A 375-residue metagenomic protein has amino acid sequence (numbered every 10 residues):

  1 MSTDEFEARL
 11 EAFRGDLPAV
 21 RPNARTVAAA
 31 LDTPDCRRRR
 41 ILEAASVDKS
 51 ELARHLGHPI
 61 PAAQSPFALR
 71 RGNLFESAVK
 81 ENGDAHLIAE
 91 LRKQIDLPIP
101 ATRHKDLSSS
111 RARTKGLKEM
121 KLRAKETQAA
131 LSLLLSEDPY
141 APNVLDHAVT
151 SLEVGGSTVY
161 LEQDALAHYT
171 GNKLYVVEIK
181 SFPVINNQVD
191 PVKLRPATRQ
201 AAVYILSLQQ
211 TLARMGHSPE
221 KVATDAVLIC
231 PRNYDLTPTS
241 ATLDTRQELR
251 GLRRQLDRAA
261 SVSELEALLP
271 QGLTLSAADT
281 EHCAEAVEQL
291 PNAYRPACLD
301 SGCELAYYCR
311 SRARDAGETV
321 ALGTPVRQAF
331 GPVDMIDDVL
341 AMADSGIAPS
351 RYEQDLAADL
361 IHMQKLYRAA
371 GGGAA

Functional and structural regions predicted by a protein language model:
M1-H168, K173: Metal-dependent nuclease catalytic cores that hydrolyze phosphodiester bonds in DNA/RNA, characterized by
C36, C298-C303, C309: Short cysteine clusters
A141, A148-R258: Mg2+/Mn2+-dependent nuclease catalytic core
L243-G302: Polybasic (Lys/Arg-rich)
R312-L322: Short cysteine/histidine-rich zinc-coordinating motifs and their immediately flanking basic loops
V320-A375: C-terminal non-catalytic accessory extensions
